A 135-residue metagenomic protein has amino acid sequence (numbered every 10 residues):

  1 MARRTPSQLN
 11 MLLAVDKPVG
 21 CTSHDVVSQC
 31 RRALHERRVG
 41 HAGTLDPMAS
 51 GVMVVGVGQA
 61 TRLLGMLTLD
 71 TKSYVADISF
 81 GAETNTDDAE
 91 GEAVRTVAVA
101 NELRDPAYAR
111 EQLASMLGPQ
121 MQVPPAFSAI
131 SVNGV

Functional and structural regions predicted by a protein language model:
M1-V135: Catalytic/RNA-binding core of pseudouridine synthases
